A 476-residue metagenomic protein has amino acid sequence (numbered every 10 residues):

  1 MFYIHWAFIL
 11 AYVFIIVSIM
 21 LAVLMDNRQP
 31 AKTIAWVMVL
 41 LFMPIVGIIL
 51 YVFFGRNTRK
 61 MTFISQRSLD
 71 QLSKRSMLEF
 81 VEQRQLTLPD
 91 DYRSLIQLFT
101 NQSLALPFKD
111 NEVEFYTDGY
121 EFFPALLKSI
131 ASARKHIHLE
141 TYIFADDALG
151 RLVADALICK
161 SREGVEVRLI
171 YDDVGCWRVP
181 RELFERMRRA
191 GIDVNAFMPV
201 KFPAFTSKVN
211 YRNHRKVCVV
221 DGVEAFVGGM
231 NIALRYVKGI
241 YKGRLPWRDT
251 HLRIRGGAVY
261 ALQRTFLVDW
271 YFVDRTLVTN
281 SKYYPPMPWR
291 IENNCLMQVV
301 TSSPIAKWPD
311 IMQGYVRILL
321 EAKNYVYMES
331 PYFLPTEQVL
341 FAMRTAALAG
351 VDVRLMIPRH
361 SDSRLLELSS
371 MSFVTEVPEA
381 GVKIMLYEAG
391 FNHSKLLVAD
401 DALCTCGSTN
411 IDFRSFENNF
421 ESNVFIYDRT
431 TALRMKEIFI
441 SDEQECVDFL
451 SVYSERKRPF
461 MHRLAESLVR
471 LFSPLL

Functional and structural regions predicted by a protein language model:
M1-Q313, R317, E321, S361 (+6 more regions): N-terminal localization/anchoring segments of enzymes in phospholipid and broader phosphate metabolism
E185, A342-T345, S372: Short, solvent-exposed amphipathic alpha-helical segments in soluble enzyme and RNA/protein-processing domains
D249, E329-S330: A short, conserved beta-strand element enriched in hydrophobic/aromatic residues
A322, Y332-R354, P358-R359, S363: Helical hairpin unit composed of two closely spaced alpha helices linked by a short loop
E337-L340, E367-S369, A399, E417: Histidine/acidic-residue-rich catalytic or RNA/ligand-binding cores of hydrolases and nuclease-related proteins
I384-E388: Active-site donor-binding acidic/aromatic loop of nucleotide-activated sugar and phosphosugar transferases involved
K395: Catalytic-core elements of nucleic-acid end-processing and repair enzymes
